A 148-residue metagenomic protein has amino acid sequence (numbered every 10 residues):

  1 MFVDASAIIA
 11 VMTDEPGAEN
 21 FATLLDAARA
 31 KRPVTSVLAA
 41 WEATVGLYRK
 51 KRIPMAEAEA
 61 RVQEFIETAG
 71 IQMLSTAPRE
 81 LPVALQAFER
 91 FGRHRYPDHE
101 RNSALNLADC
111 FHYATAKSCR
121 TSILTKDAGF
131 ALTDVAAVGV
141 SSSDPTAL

Functional and structural regions predicted by a protein language model:
M1-A39, L47-E64: Short, well-structured N-terminal submotif of metal-dependent ribonuclease cores
D4, D109, D127: Acidic active-site catalytic centers that drive phospho-/nucleotidyl reactions and related ester hydrolyses
A39-A40, E80, H112, G129-F130: Alpha-helix capping/helix-boundary segments
K50-P54, F91-R93, V140-D144: Short, hinge-like loop/turn segments at secondary-structure boundaries
Q72-S122: Active-site neighborhoods of divalent-metal-dependent phosphate/nucleic-acid chemistry enzymes
E100-R101, Y113-L148: Acidic, PIN/NYN-like endoribonuclease modules and their adjacent C-terminal/linker elements
